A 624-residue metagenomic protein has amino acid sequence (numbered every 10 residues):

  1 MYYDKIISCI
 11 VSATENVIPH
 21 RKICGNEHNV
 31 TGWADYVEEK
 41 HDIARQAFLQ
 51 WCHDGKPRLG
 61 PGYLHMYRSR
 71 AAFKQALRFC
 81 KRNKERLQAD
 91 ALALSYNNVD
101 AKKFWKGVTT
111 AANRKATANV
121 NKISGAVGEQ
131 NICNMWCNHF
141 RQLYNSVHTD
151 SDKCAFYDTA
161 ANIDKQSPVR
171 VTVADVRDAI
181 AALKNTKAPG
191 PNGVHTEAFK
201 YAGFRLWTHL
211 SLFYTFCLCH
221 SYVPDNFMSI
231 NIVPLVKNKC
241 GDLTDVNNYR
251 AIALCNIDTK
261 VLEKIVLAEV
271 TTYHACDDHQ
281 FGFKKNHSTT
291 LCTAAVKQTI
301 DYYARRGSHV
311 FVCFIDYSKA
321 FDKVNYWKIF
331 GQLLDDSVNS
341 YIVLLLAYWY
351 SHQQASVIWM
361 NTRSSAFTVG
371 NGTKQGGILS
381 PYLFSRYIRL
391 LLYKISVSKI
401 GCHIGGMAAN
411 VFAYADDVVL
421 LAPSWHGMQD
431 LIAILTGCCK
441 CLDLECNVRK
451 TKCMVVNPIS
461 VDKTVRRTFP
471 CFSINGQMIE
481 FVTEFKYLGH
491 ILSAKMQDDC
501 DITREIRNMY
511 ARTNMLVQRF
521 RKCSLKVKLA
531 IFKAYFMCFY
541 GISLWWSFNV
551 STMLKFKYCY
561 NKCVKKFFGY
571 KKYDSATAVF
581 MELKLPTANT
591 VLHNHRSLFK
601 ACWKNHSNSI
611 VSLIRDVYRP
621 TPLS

Functional and structural regions predicted by a protein language model:
M1-G125, N561-K562: Arg/Lys-enriched, amphipathic patches
I7, K22-N26, V30, E85 (+6 more regions): Non-catalytic, peripheral interaction segments enriched in hydrophobic/basic residues
I7, V11, W207, T244-D278 (+3 more regions): Conserved pre-motif C helix in the palm subdomain of viral-like polymerases
C9-S12, V99-V246, A253, I257-V261 (+6 more regions): Surface-exposed loop/turn segments and immediately adjacent short secondary-structure elements within folded domains
Q166, N361, E445-T483: Short, conserved micro-motifs composed of acidic
T186-V194, I232, T244-L254, L291-G331: Conserved catalytic palm subdomain of right-hand nucleotidyl-transferase polymerases, strongest for RNA-directed enzymes
G190, S229-I232, R250, Q280 (+9 more regions): Catalytic palm active-site di-aspartate
Y317-A415, L420-D430, R449: Conserved polymerase palm-domain catalytic core
